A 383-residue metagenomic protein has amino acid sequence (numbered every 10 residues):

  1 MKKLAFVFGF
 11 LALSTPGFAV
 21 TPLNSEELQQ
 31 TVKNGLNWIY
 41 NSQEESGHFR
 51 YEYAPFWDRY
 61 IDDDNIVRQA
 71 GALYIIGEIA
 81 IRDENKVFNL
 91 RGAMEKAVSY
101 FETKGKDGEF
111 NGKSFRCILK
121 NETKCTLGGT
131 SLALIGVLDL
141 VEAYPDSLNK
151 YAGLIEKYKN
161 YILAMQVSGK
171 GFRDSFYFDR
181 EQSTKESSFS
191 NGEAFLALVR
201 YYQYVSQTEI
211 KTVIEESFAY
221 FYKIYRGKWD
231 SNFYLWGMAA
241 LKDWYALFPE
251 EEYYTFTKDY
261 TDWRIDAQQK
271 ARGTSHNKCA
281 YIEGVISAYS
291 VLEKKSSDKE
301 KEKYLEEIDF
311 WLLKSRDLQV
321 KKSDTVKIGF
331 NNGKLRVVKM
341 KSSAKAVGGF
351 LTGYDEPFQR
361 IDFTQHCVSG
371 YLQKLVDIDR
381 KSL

Functional and structural regions predicted by a protein language model:
L4-S14: Sec-dependent N-terminal signal peptides
V20-E26, A70-F88, S131-L148, E193-Q207 (+3 more regions): Well-ordered alpha-helical scaffold segments within catalytic/enzyme domains
V20-R68, N89-R116, A152-G171, D309-V347 (+1 more regions): Low-complexity, Ser/Thr/Pro/Gly-enriched N-terminal "stalk/linker" regions
L23-I39, N85-K104, D146-M165, V205-I224 (+4 more regions): Extended, well-ordered alpha-helical scaffold segments
S42-E45, F49-Y51, I61-N65, E252 (+1 more regions): CBM-like carbohydrate-recognition segments
A54-A70, N111-S131, Y177-N191, Q207 (+4 more regions): Solvent-exposed loop and edge beta-strand segments that line ligand/cofactor-binding and catalytic clefts
N111-G112, N121-K124, G128, L132-K150 (+5 more regions): Domain-length accessory/inserted modules outside core catalytic folds
I135-L138, E142-D146, I155-T208, E216-R226: Active-site lining segments of carbohydrate-active enzymes
